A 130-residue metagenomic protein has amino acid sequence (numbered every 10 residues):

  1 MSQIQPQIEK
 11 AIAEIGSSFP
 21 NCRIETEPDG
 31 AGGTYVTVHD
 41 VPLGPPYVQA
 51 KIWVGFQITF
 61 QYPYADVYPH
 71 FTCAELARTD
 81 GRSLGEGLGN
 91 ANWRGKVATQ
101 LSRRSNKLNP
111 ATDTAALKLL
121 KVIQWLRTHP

Functional and structural regions predicted by a protein language model:
M1-Q49, Q61-P130: UBC/E2-like fold recognition across ubiquitin and ubiquitin-like conjugation systems, capturing catalytically active
Q57-T59: Solvent-exposed residues in well-ordered beta-strands and their adjoining turns, especially edge/terminal strands
